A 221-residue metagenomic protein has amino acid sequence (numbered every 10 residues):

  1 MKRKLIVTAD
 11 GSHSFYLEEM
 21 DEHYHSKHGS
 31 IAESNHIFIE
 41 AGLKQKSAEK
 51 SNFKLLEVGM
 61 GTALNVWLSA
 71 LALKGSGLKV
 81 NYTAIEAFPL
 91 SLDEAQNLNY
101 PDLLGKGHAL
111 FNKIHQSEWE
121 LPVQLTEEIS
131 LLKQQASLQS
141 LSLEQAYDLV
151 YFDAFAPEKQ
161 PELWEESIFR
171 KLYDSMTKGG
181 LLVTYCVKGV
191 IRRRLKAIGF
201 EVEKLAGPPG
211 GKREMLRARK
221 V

Functional and structural regions predicted by a protein language model:
M1-F53, A70-Y100, L104: Rossmann-like AdoMet
V58: Conserved beta-strand/loop positions that form the S-adenosyl-L-methionine
T62-W67: Glycine-rich SAM-binding Motif I of class I
E94-E144: S-adenosyl-L-methionine
D148-E162: A short SAM/SAH-binding and catalytic strip from SAM-dependent methyltransferases
L149-Y151, K178-C186: Conserved beta-strand signature within the Rossmann-like core of class I S-adenosyl-L-methionine
E162-K178: A short glycine-rich, Lys/Arg-flanked "PGG" loop and its adjoining helix->strand segment in the class I
I198-V221: Core SAM-dependent methyltransferase catalytic element
